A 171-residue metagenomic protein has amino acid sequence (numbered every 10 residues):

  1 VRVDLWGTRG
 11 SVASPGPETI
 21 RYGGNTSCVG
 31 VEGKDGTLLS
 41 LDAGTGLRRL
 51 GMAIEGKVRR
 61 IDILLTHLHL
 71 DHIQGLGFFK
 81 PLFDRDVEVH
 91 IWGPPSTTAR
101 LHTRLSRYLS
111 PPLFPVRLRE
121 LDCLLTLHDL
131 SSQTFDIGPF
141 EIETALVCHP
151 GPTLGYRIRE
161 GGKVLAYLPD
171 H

Functional and structural regions predicted by a protein language model:
V1-A166: Binuclear metal-dependent hydrolase catalytic cores
D170: Conserved acidic
